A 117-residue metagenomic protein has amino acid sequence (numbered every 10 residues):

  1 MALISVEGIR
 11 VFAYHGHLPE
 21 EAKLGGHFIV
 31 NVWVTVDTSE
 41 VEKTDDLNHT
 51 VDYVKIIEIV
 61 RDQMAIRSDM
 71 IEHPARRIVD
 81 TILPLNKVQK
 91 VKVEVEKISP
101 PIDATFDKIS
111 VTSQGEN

Functional and structural regions predicted by a protein language model:
M1-N117: N-terminal, polar/charged subdomain of small-to-medium soluble alpha/beta proteins
